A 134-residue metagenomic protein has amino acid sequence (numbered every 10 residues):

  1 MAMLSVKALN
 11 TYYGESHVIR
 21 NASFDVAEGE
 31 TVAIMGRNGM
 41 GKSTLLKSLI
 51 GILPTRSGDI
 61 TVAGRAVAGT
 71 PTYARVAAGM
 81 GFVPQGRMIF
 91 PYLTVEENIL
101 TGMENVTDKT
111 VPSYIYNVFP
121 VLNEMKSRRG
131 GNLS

Functional and structural regions predicted by a protein language model:
S16-H17, A74: Short coil-to-beta microelement around the adenine-binding A-loop and adjacent beta1/P-loop entry of ABC ATPase
V32-A33, F82: Short beta-strand immediately N-terminal to the Walker A/P-loop
M35-R37: The feature captures the beta-strand-to-loop junction immediately N-terminal to the Walker
I50: Helix-to-loop junction immediately C-terminal to a conserved catalytic motif
D59-T61, R65-A66: ATP-binding/catalytic-site motifs of ATP-hydrolyzing domains
A66-R87, P112, K126-G130: ABC ATPase NBD coupling module
Y92-L100, K126: Short coil-to-helix segment of the ABC ATPase nucleotide-binding domain corresponding to the Q-loop/switch region
